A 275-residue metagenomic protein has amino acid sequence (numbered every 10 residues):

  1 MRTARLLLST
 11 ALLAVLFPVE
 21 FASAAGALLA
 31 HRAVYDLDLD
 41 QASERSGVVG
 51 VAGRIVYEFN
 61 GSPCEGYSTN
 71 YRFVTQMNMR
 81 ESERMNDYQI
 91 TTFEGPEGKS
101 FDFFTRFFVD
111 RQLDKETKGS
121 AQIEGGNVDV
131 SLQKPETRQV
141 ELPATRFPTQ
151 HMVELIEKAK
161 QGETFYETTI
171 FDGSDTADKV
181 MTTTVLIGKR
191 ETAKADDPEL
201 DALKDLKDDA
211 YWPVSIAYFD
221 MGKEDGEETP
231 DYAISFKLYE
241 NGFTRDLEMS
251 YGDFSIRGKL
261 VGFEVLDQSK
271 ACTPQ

Functional and structural regions predicted by a protein language model:
M1-S9: Bacterial N-terminal signal peptides that target proteins for export
S9-V19: Bacterial N-terminal signal peptides
A22-G66, N70-E83: N-terminal cleavable signal peptides for secretion/export
A25-A30, F59-Y67, F93-K99, D205-D208 (+1 more regions): A short, structured loop/turn motif at beta-sheet edges
L37-Q41, Y57-P63, T75-M79, T92-P96 (+4 more regions): Beta-strand elements of well-folded, non-transmembrane domains
G50-I55, M85-Q89, L113-T117, T229-A233: Short, surface-exposed coil-to-beta transition loops
Y71-I123: Hydrophobic/aromatic-rich structural module bridging two neighboring secondary-structure elements via a short loop
F104-Q275: Mature, soluble, non-transmembrane domains
